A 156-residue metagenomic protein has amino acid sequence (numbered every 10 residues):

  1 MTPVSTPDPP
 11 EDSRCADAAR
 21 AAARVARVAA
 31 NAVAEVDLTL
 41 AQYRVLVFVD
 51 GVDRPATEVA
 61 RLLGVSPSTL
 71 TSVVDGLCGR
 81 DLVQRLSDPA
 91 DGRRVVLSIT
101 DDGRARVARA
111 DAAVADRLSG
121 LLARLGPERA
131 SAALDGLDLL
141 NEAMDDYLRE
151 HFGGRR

Functional and structural regions predicted by a protein language model:
M1-D37: N-terminal leader segment of winged-helix/HTH proteins
M1-P9, E128-R156: C-terminal regulatory/oligomerization modules of transcriptional regulators
D12-A19, A23, G64, R104 (+3 more regions): Short amphipathic alpha-helical segments with heptad-repeat character
C15, A19, Q42, D50-D53 (+2 more regions): Generic structural concept
V28-T69, R80: N-terminal helix-turn-helix DNA-binding core of bacterial DNA-binding proteins
G76-D138: Charged, amphipathic alpha-helical coiled-coil/dimerization segments
